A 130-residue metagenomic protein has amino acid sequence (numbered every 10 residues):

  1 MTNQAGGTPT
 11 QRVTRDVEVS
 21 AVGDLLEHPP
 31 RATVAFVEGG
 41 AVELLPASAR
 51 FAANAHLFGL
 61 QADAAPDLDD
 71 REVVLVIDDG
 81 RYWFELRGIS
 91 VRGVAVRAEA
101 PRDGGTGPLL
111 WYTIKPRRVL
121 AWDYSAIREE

Functional and structural regions predicted by a protein language model:
M1-E27: Extreme N-terminal tail/first-helix region
Q4, L109-L120, Y124-E130: Flexible glycine-rich active-site/ligand-binding loops centered on an Asp-His dyad
P9-T10, L57-F58, R102, S125: Extended, composition-driven regions rather than compact fold-specific motifs
R15-S20, L57-A64: Charged, amphipathic alpha-helical segments
E27-P29, G107: Short gly/pro-enriched beta-turn/loop segments at secondary-structure junctions
P29-Q61: Short beta-strand segments
G40, D63-P66, R128: Short, surface-exposed beta-strand-loop junctions and turns on beta-sheet-rich folds
Q61-R118: Short, structured beta-strand-loop surface elements
